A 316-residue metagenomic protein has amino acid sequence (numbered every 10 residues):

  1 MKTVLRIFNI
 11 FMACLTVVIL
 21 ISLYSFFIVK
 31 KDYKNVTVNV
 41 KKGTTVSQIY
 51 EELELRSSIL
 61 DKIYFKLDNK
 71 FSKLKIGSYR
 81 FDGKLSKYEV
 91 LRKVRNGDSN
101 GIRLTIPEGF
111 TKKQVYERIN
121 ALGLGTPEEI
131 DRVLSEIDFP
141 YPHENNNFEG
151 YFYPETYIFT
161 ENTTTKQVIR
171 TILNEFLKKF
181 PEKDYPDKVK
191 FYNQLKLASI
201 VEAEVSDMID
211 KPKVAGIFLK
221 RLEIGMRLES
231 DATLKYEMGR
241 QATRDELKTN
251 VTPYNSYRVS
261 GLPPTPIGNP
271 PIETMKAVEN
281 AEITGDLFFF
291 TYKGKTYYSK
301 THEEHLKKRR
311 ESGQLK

Functional and structural regions predicted by a protein language model:
M1-T16: N-terminal Sec-pathway targeting helices
R6, L85-K87, K93, K112 (+5 more regions): Basic side chains
V17-Y24, F191-N193: Hydrophobic alpha-helical targeting segments used for export or membrane insertion
V18-S22, V29-P181: Signal peptide-directed extracytoplasmic domains
S25-F26, G268: Generic detector of solvent-exposed, compositionally biased contiguous segments
G123-G125, F139-K316: Bacterial extracytoplasmic/cell-wall-associated proteins, especially those involved in peptidoglycan
